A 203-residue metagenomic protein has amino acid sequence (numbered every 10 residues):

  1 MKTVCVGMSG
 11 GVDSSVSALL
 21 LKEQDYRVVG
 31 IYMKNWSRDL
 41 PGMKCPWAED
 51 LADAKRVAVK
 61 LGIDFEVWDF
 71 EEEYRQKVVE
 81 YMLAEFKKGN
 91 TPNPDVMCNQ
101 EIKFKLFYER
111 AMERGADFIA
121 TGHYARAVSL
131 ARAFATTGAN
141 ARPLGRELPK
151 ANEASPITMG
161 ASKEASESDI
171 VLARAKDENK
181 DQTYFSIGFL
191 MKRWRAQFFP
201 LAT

Functional and structural regions predicted by a protein language model:
M1-A133, T137, P143, P149-G188 (+1 more regions): ATP-dependent adenylation/nucleotidyltransferase module used to activate substrates
K192: Conserved catalytic cysteine-centered active-site region of acyl-thioester-dependent Claisen-condensing enzymes
R195: Short, glycine-/aromatic-enriched active-site segment of Class I SAM-dependent methyltransferases
